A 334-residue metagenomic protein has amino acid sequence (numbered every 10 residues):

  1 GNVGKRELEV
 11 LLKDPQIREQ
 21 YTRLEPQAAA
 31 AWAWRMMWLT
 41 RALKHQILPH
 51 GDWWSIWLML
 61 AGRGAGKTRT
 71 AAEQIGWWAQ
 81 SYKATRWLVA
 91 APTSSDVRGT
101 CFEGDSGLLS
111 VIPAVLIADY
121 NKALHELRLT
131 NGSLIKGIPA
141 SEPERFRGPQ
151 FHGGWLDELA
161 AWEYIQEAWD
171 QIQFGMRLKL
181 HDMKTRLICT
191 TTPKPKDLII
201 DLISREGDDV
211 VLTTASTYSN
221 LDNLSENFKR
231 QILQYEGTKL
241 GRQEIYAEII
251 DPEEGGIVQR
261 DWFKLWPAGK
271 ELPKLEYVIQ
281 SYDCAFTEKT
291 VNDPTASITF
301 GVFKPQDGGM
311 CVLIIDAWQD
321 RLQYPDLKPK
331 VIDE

Functional and structural regions predicted by a protein language model:
G1-I56, D283: Pre-P-loop entry segment of helicase/translocase ATPase cores
R69-K83: Walker A/P-loop NTP-binding motif
T85-V97: Conserved RecA-like ASCE P-loop NTPase motor core of nucleic-acid helicases/translocases
D96-H152: Inter-Walker segment of RecA-like/P-loop motor cores
D157-L159, C284: Walker B catalytic acidic pair
A161-Y235: ASCE P-loop NTPase helicase motor core
N220-A285: ATPase catalytic-site recognition across NTP-hydrolyzing enzymes
I298-E334: Nucleic-acid-processing active sites and adjacent nucleic-acid-binding tracks, predominantly divalent metal-dependent
